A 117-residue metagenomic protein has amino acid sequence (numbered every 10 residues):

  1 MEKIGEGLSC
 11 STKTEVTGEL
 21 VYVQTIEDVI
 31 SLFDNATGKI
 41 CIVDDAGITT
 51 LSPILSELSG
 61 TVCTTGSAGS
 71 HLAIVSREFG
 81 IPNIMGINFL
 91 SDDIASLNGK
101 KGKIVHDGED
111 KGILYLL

Functional and structural regions predicted by a protein language model:
E2-K3, S9-D28, D34-G38, D44-G60 (+1 more regions): Acidic, glycine-rich flexible loop/linker segments
